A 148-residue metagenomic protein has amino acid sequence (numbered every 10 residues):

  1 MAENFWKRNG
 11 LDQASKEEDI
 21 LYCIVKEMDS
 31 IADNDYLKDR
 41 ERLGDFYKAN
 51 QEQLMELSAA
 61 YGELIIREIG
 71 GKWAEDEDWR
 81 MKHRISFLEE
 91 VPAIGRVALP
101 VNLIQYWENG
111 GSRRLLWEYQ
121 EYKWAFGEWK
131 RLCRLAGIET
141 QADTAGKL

Functional and structural regions predicted by a protein language model:
M1-Q53: N-terminal low-complexity, intrinsically disordered segments
N4, Y22-K26, S30-N34, R67 (+4 more regions): Charged/polar, solvent-exposed surface patches and flexible loops
N9, E68-I69, A136: Residues at alpha-helix termini
M28, K38-D39, Q53, I65 (+3 more regions): Alpha-helical protein-protein interaction elements
D35, F46, A60, E118-E121: Intrinsically disordered, low-complexity N-terminal regions enriched in serine/proline/glycine with scattered basic
K48-N109: Amphipathic protein-protein interaction modules
I85-L148: A recognition module on extended beta-rich or small alphabeta surfaces enriched in W/G with H and D/E
